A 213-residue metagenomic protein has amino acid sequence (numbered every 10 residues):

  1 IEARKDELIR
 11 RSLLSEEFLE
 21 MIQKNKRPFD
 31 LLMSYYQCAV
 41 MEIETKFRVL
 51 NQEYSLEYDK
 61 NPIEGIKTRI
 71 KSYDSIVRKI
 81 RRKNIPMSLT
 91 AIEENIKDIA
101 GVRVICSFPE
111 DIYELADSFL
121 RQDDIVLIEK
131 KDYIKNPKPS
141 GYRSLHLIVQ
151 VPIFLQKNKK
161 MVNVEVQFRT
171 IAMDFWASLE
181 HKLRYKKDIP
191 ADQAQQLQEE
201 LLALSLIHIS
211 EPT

Functional and structural regions predicted by a protein language model:
I1-I96, S205: Charge-rich, low-complexity segments
A100-C106, V166: Short cationic amphipathic helices and targeting signals
F108-D111: Helix N-cap motif at beta-to-alpha junctions
Y113, I125-Q150: Beta-rich nucleic-acid/ligand-interaction surfaces
L115-Q122: Short amphipathic alpha-helices in soluble, non-transmembrane regions that often serve as interface/regulatory elements
N163-I171: Active-site ExK catalytic segment of metal-dependent nucleases
D174, L179-L206: A hydrophobic, small-residue-rich beta->alpha segment in the mid-to-C-terminal subdomain of diverse proteins
I207-T213: Residue-level detector of conserved catalytic or cofactor/ligand-binding positions in enzyme active sites
